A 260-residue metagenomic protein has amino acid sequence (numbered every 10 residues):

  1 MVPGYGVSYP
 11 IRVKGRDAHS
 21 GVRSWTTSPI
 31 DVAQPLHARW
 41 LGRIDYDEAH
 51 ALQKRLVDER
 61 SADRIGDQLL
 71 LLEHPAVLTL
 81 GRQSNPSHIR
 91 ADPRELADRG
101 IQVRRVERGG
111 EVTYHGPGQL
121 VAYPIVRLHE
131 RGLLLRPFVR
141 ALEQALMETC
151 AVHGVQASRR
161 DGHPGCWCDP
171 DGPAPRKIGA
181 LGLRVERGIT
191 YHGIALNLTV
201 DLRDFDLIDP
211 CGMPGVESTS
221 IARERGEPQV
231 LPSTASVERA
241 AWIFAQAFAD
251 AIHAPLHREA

Functional and structural regions predicted by a protein language model:
Y5, Y9-G15, H19-I178, V230-E238 (+1 more regions): N-terminal lobe of the biotin/lipoate ligase/transferase fold
I89-D92, I178-L202: Short, conserved beta-strand/beta-arch hydrophobic-aromatic motifs that form part of recognition grooves or interface
W167, R184, N197, L202-A260: C-terminal accessory segment of soluble enzyme catalytic cores
